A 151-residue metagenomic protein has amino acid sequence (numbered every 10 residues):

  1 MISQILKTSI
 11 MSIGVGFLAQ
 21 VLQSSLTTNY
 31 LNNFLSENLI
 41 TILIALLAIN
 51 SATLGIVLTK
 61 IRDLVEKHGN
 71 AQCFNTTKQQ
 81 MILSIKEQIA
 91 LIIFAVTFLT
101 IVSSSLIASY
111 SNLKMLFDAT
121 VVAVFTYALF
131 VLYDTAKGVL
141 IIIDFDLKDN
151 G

Functional and structural regions predicted by a protein language model:
M1-I42, T97-S105: Long, highly hydrophobic alpha-helical transmembrane signal-anchor segments
F17, V21, L26, A52-T53 (+2 more regions): Transmembrane alpha-helix boundary/anchor motif
E37-I44, K86, A90, F117-A128: Alpha-helical transmembrane segments of integral membrane proteins, emphasizing hydrophobic/aromatic residues
T41-T59: Hydrophobic alpha-helical membrane-embedded segments
L54-T76: Membrane-helix interface/capping segments
T77-V96: Loop-to-transmembrane boundary segments
A90-N112: Alpha-helical transmembrane segments and their membrane-interface junctions in multi-pass membrane proteins
K114-G151: Alpha-helical transmembrane segments and their immediate juxtamembrane interface regions
